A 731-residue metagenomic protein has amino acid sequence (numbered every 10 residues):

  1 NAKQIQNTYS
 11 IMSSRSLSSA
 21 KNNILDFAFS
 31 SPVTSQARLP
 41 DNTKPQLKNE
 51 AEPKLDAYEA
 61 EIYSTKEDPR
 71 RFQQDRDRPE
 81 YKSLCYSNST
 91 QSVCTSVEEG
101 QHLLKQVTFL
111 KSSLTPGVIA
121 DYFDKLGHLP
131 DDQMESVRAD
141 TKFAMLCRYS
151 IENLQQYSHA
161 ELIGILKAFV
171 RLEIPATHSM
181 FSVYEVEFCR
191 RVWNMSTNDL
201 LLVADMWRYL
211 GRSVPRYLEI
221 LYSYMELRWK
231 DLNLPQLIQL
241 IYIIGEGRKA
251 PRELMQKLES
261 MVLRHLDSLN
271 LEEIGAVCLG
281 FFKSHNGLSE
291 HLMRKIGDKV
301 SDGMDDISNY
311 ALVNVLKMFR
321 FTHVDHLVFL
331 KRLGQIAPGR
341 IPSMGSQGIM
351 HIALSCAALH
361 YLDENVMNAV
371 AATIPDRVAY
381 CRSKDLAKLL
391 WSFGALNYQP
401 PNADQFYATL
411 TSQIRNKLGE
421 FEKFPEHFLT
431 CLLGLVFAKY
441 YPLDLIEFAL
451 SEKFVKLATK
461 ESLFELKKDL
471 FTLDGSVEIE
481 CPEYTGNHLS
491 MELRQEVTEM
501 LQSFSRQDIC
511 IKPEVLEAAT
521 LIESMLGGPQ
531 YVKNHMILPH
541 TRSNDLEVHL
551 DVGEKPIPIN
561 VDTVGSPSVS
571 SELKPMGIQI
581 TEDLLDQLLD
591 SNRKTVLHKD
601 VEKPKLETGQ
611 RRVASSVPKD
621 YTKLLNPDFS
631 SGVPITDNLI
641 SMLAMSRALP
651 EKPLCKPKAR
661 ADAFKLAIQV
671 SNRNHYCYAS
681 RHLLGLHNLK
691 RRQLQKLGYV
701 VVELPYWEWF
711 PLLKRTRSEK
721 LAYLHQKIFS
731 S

Functional and structural regions predicted by a protein language model:
N1-E703, W707-S731: N-terminal alpha-helical scaffolds in RNA gene-expression factors, predominantly in nucleus-encoded
